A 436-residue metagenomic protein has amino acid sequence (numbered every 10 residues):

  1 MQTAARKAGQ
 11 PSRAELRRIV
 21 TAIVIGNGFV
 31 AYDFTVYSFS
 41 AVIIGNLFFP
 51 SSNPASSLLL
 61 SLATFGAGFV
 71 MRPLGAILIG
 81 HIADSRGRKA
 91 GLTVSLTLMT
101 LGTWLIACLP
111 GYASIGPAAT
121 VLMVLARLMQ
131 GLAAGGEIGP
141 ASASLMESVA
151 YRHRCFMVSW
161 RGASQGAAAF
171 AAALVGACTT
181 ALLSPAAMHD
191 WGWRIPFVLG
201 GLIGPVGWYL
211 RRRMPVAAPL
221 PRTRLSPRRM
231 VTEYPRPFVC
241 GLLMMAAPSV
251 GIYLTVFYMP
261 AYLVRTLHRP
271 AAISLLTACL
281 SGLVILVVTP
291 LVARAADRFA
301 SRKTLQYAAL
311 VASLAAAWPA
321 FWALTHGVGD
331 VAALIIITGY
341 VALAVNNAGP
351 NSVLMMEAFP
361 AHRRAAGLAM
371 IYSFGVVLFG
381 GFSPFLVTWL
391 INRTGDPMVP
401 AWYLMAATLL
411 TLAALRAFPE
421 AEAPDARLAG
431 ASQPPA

Functional and structural regions predicted by a protein language model:
S38, P235-V284, G380-P384: Extracytoplasmic gate region of multi-pass secondary transporters
G75-R88, T289-S301: Helix-to-loop junctions at the C-terminal end of transmembrane segments in multipass secondary transporters
S85-L96, R298-V311: Cytoplasmic membrane-interface "Motif A"-like loop-to-helix N-cap segments of 12-TM Major Facilitator Superfamily
T97-I115, V311-V328: C-terminal ends and interior cores of transmembrane alpha-helices in multi-pass membrane transporters/permeases
C155-T180, I203, I371-S383: Glycine-rich segments within core transmembrane alpha-helices of 12-TM secondary carriers
G207-R212, A406-S432, A436: Multi-pass alpha-helical transporter architecture, strongest for 12-TM Major Facilitator/SLC carriers used
K303-P350: C-terminal transmembrane helical hairpin of 12-TM major facilitator-type secondary transporters
A361-R393: A late C-terminal transmembrane helix in Major Facilitator Superfamily
